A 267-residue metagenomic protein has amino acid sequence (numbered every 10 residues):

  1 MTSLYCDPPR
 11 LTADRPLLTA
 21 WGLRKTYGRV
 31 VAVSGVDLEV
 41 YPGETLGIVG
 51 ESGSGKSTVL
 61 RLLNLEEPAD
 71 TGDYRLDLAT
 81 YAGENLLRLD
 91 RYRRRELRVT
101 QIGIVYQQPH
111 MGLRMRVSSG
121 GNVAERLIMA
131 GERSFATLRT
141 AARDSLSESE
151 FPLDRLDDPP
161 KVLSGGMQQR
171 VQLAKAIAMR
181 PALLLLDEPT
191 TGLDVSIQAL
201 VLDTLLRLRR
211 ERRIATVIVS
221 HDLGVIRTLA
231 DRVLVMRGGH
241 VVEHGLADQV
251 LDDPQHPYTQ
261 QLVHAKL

Functional and structural regions predicted by a protein language model:
T2-C6, I102-I104, F151, L251-L267: C-terminal boundary and immediately downstream tail of ABC-type ATPase nucleotide-binding domains
N64: Helix-to-loop junction immediately C-terminal to a conserved catalytic motif
D73-E96: ABC ATPase NBD Q-loop/coupling interface
T137-D154: Conserved ABC ATPase "signature" region
P159-L163, M167: Conserved ABC ATPase signature
H244-G245: ABC ATPase "signature
